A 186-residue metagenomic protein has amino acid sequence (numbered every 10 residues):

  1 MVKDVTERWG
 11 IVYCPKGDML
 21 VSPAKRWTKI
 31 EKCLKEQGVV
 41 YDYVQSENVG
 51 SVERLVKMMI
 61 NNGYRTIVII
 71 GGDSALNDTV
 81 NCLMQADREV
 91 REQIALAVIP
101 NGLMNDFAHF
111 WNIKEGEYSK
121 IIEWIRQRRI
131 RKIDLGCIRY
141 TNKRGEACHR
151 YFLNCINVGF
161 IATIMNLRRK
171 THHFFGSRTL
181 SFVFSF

Functional and structural regions predicted by a protein language model:
M1-I70, V80-N81, S119, E123: ATP/NTP phosphate-donor binding region
C14, D73, I164: A residue-level signal for conserved active-site and pocket-lining positions in enzyme catalytic cores
M19, N77, F107: Glycine/Thr-rich phosphate-binding loops of Rossmann-like dinucleotide-binding domains
E47-G50, G71-S74, G102, G159: Short beta->alpha linker loops
V52, A75-T79, I133: Short glycine/serine/threonine-rich phosphate/pyrophosphate-binding segments that cradle anionic phosphate groups
I69-T79, P100, L167-K170: Short, surface-exposed, charge-dense and proline/glycine-enriched linear segments
Q85, E89-F186: Catalytic core of DAGKc-family lipid kinases
